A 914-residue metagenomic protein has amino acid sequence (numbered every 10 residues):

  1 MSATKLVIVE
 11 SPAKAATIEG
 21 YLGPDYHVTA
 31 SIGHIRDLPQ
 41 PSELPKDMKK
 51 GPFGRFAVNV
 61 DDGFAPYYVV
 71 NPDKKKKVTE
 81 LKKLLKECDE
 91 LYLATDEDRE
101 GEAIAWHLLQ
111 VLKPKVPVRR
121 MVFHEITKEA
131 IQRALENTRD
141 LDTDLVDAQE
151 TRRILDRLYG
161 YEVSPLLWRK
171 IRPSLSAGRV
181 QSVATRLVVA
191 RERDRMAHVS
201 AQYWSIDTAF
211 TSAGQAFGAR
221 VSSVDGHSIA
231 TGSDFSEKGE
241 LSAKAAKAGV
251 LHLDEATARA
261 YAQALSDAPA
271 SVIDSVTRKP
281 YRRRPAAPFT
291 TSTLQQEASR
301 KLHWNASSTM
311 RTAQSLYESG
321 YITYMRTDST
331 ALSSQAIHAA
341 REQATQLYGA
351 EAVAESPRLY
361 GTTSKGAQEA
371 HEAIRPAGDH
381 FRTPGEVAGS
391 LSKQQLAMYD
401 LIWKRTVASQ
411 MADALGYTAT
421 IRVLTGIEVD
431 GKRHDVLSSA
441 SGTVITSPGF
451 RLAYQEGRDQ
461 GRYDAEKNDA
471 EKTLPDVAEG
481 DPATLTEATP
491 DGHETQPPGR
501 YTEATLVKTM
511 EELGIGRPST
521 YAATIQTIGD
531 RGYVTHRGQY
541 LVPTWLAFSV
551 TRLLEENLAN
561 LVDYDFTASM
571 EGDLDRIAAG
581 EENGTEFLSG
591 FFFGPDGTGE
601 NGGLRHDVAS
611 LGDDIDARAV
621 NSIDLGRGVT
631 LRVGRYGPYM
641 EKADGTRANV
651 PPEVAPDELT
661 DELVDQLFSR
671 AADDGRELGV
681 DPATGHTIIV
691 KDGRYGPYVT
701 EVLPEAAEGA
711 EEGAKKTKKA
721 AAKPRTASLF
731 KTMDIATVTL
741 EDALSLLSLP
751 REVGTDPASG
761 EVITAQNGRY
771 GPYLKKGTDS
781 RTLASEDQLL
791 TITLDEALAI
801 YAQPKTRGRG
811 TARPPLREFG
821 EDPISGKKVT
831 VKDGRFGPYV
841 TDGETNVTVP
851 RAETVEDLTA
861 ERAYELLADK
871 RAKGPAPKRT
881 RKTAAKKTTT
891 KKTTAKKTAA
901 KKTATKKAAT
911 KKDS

Functional and structural regions predicted by a protein language model:
M1-R153, E162, D234-E237, G249-H252 (+1 more regions): Intrinsically disordered, low-complexity regulatory segments
S2-L6, A16-T17, P24, V111 (+7 more regions): Basic, low-complexity terminal or inter-domain segments flanking catalytic cores
P12-A15, I32-L38, E97-G101, H124-A130 (+7 more regions): Conserved nucleotide-binding/hydrolysis micro-motifs of P-loop NTPases
T79, K86, I126-F210, K279-R282: C-terminal or mid-to-C-terminal helical accessory/interaction module adjacent to the motor/catalytic core
D96, Q295-E297, K301-S308: A conserved hydrophobic secondary-structure block that centers on an alpha-helix together with its immediately flanking
K170-S174, V189-L253, K301, M325 (+1 more regions): C-terminal helical "lid" subdomain and adjoining coupling/linker elements of P-loop NTPases
D267-R284, Q296, E487-Q496: Positively charged, polyanion-binding regions of nucleic-acid-associated proteins
